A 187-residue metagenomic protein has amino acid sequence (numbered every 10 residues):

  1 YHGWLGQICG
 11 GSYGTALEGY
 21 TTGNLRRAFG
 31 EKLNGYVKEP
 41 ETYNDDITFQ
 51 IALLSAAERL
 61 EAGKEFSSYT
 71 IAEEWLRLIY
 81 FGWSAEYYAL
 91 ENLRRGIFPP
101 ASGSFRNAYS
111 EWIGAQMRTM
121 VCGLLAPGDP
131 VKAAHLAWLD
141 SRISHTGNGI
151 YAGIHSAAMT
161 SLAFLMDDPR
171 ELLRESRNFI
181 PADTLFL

Functional and structural regions predicted by a protein language model:
Y1-L187: Structured, active/binding-site neighborhoods that engage oxygen-rich ligands
